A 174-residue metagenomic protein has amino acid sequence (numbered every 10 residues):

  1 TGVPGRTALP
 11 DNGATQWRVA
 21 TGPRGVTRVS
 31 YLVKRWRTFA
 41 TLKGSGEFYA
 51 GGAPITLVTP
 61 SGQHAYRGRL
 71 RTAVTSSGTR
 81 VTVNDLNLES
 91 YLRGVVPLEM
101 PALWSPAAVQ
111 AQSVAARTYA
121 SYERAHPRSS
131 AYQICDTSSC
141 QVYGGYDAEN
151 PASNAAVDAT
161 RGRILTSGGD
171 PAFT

Functional and structural regions predicted by a protein language model:
T1-T174: Conserved, single-site charged/polar hotspot
